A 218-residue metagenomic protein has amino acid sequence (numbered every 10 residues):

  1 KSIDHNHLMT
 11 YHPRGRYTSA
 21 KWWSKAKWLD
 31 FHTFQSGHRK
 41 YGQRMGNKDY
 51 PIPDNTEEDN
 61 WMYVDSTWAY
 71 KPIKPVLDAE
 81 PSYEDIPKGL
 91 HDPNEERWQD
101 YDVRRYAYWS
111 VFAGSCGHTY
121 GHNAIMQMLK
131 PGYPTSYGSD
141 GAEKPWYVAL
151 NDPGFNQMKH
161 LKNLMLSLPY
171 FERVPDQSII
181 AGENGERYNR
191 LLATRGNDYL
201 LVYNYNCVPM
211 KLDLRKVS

Functional and structural regions predicted by a protein language model:
K1-A107: Substrate-binding/catalytic cleft of secreted carbohydrate-active enzymes, primarily glycoside hydrolases
P72-V76, E84-I86, Q99, V103-S218: Aromatic- and carboxylate-lined catalytic core of secreted/periplasmic carbohydrate-active enzymes
